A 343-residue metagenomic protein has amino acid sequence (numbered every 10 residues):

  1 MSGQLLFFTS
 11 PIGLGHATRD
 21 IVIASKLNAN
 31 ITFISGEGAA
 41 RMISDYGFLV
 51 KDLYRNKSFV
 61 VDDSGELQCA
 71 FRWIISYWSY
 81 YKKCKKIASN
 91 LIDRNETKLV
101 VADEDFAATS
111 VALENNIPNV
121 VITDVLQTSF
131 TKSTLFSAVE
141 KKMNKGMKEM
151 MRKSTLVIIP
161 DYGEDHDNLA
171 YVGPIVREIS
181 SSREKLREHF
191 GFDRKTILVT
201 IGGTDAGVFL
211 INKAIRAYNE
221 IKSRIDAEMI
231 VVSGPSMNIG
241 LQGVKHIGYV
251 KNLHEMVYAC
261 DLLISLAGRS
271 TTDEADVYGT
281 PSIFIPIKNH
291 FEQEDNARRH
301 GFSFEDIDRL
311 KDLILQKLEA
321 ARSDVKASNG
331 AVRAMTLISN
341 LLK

Functional and structural regions predicted by a protein language model:
F7-I21, D205-F209: A short, glycine/small-residue-rich beta-strand->loop->alpha-helix junction that serves as a flexible
P11, A29-Y81: Conserved nucleotide-sugar phosphate-binding/catalytic loop shared by glycosyltransferases and other
A24, R183-L262: Donor-nucleotide binding loops and adjacent catalytic segments primarily of GT-B fold Leloir glycosyltransferases
L67-L99, F106-A107: Conserved nucleotide-sugar donor-binding subdomain of glycosyltransferases
V100-D103, V121, N252-D295: A donor-sugar binding/catalytic signature common to diverse glycosyltransferases and related nucleotide-sugar
T131, S137-D205, G234-P235: A nucleotide-sugar donor-handling region in carbohydrate enzymes
A138, K245, V277-L318: Nucleotide-sugar donor-binding patch of glycosyltransferase catalytic domains
D312-Q316, K326-K343: C-terminal alpha-helical cap of glycosyltransferases
